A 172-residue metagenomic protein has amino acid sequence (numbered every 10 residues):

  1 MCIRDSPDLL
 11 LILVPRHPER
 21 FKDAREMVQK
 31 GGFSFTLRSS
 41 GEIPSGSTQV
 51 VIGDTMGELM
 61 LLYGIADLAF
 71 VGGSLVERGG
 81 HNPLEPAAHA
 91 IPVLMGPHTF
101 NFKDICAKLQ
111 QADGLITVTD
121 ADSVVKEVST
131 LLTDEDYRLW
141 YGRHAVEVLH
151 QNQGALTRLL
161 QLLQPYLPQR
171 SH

Functional and structural regions predicted by a protein language model:
M1: Phosphate/diphosphate ligand-binding glycine-rich loop within oxidoreductases
R4-H172: Nucleotide-activated sugar donor-binding and catalytic core shared by glycosyltransferases and related lipid-linked
